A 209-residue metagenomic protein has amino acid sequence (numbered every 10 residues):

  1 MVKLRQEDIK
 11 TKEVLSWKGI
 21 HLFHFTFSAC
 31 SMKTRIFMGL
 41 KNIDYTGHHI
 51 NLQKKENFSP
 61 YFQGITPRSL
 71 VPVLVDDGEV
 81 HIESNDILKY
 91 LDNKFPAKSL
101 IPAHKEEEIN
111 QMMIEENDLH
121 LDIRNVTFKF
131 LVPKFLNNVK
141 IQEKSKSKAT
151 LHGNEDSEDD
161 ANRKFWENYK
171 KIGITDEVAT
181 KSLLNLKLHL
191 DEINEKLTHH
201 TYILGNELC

Functional and structural regions predicted by a protein language model:
M1-S157, R163: GST-like domain detector, emphasizing the conserved glutathione-binding G-site in the N-terminal thioredoxin-like
L121-C209: GST-like fold's C-terminal all-alpha helical module
